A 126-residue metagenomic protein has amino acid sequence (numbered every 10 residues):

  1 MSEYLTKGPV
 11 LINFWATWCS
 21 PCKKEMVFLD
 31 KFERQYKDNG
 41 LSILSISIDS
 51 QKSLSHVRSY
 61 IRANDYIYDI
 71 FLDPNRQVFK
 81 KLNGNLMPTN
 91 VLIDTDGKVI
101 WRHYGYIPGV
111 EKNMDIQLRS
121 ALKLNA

Functional and structural regions predicted by a protein language model:
M1-V10: A short beta-strand-turn-helix
T6, S59-I67, D73-R119: Thiol/disulfide oxidoreductase modules built on the thioredoxin-like
P9, P21, V27-D30, D69 (+2 more regions): Proline-centered helix-kink/hinge sites
L11-I12, I43, N90: Hydrophobic beta-strand anchors of alpha/beta hydrolase catalytic cores
N13-W18: Aromatic-flanked redox-active Cys/Sec active sites in thiol-based oxidoreductases, especially the WC-centered
K23-N64, P74-K81: Structural microenvironment flanking redox-active thiols in thiol-disulfide oxidoreductases
L124-A126: Non-globular targeting/processing and membrane-anchoring segments
